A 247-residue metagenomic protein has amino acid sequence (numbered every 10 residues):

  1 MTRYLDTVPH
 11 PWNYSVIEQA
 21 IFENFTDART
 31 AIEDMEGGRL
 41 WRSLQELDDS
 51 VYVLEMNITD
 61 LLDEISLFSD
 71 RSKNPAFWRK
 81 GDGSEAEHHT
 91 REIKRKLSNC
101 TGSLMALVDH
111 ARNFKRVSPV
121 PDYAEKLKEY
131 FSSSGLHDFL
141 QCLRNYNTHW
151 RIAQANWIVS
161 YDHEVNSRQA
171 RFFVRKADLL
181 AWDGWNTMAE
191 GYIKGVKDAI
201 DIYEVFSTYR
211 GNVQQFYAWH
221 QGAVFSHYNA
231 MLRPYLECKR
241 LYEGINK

Functional and structural regions predicted by a protein language model:
M1-K94, D122-K247: Acidic, Ser/Thr/Gly/Pro-rich intrinsically disordered interaction regions
E92-K115, Q141, N145-T148: Short, hydrophobic, well-ordered secondary-structure elements
R116-V120: Short, positively charged
